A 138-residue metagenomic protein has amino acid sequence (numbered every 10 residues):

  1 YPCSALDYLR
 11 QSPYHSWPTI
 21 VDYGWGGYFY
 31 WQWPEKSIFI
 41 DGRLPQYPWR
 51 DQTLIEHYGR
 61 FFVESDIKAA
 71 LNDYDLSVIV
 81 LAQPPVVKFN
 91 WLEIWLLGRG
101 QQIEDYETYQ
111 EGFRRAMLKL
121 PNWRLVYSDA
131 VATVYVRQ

Functional and structural regions predicted by a protein language model:
Y1, W17-V21, L71, D105: Extracytoplasmic/periplasmic, Sec-exported soluble proteins
Y1-Q11: A short, well-structured juxtamembrane/interface segment
S4, G24, F62: Short, conserved clusters of charged catalytic residues that mark active-site and nucleotide-handling motifs
D7, G27, R115: Active-site phosphate/pyrophosphate- and oxyanion-stabilizing loops and adjacent acidic/basic residues in soluble
R10-P13, Y30, L71, L118: N-terminal cationic-hydrophobic initiation segments that often serve targeting/anchoring roles
S12-W49, L76-P84, V131, Y135: Short periplasmic/luminal acceptor-recognition loop of GT-C membrane glycosyltransferases, typified by
Q52-V126: Periplasmic/luminal catalytic loop of GT-C fold multi-pass membrane glycosyltransferases that transfer sugars from
